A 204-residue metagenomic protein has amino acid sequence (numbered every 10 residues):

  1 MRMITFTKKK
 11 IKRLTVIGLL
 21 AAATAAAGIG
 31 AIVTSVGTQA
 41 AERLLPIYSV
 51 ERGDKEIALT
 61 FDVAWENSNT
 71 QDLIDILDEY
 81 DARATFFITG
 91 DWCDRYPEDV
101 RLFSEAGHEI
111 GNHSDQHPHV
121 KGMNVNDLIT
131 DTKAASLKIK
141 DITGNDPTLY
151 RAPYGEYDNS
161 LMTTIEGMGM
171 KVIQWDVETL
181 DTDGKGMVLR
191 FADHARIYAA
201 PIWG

Functional and structural regions predicted by a protein language model:
M1-L59, D75-A84, I202-G204: Terminal accessory/targeting
G37-H119, D131, S136-K138: Active-site beta->alpha N-cap acidic-glycine motif
E51-G53, L102-E105, I142, I165-G167 (+1 more regions): Extracellular/periplasmic catalytic domains that process cell-envelope and extracellular macromolecules
A64-S68, I88-Y96, P118-N126, R151-Y157 (+1 more regions): Acidic-and-aromatic substrate-binding clefts and catalytic sites of carbohydrate-active enzymes
F86, H113, Y150, W203-G204: Buried hydrophobic side chains on well-structured beta-strands
I129-I139, T143-G144, M162-T164: Soluble catalytic domains of enzymes that build or remodel membrane lipids, polysaccharides, and related
N145-L149: A short coil-to-beta-strand element that immediately follows conserved catalytic motifs
E156, M162-Y198: His/Asp/Glu-enriched short active-site or ligand-binding loop at hydrolase and phosphoryl-transfer sites
